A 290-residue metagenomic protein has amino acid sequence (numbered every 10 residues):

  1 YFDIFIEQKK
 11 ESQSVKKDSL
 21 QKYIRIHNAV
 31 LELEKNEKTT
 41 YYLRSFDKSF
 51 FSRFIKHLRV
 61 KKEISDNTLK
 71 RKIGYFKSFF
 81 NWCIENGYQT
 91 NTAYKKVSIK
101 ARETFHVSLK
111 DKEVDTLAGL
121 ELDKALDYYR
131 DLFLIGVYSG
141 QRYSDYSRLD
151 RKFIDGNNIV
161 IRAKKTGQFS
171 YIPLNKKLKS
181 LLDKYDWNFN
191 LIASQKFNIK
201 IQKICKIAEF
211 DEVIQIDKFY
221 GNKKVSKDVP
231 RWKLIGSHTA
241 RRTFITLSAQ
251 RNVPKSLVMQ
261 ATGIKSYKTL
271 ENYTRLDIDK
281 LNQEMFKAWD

Functional and structural regions predicted by a protein language model:
F5-D18, H27-F105, G119-L120: N-terminal core-binding DNA-recognition domain of tyrosine recombinases/integrases
L43, T68, H106, K124-D127 (+4 more regions): Residue-level marker of regulatory loop/turn positions in helix-turn-helix DNA-binding domains and in histidine
K56, N67, F133, S144 (+2 more regions): Residues within the helices of the helix-turn-helix
D66, K70, E85, Q89-Y143 (+2 more regions): Basic, Lys/Arg- and aromatic-enriched nucleic-acid-binding interface segment
E103, D111, S139, R148-L181: Conserved tyrosine-mediated DNA breakage-rejoining catalytic core shared by Y-recombinases
K152-N158, L234, Q250-N272: Short, polar N-cap/turn motifs at the start of nucleic acid-interacting alpha helices
A163-G167, T262-K287: Catalytic-site neighborhood detector that most strongly recognizes the C-terminal catalytic loop/helix of tyrosine
W187-L191, Q202-Q260: Short, basic (Lys/Arg/His-rich) helix/loop patches that form interaction surfaces in the mid-to-C-terminal regions
